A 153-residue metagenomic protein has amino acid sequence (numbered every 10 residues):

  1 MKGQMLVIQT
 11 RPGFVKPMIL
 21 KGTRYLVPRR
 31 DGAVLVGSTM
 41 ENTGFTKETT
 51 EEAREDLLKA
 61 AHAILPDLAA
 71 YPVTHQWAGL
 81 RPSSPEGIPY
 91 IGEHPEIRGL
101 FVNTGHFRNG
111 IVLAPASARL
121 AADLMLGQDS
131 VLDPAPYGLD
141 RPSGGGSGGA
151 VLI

Functional and structural regions predicted by a protein language model:
M1-R98: Active-site substrate-recognition segment that forms the wall of the catalytic cavity or substrate channel
D67-I153: C-terminal catalytic lobe of FAD-dependent flavoproteins
